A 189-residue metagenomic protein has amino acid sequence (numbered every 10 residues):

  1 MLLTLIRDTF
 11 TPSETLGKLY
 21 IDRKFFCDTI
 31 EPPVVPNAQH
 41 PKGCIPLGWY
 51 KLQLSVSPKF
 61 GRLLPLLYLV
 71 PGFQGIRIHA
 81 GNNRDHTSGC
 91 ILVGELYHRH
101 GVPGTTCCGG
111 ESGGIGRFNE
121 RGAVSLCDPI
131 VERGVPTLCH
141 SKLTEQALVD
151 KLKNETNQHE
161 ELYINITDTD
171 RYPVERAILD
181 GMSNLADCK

Functional and structural regions predicted by a protein language model:
M1-C188: Cell wall/extracellular polymer interaction/catalysis modules
